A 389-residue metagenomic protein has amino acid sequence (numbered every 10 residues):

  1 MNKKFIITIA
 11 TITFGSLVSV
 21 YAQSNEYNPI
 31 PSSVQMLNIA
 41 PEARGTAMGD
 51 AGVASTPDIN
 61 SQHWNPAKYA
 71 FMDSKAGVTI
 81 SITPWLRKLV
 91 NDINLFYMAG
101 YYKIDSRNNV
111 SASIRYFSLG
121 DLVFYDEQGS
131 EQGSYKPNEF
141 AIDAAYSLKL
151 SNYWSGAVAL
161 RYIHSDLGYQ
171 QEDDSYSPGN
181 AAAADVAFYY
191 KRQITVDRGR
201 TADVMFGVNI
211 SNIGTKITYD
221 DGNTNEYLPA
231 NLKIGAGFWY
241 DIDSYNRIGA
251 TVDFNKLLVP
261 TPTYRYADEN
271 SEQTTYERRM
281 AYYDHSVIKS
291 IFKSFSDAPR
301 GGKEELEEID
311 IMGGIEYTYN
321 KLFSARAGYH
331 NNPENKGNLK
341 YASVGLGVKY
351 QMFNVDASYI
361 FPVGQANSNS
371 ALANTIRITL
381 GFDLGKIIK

Functional and structural regions predicted by a protein language model:
M1-I7: Bacterial N-terminal signal peptides that target proteins for export
I7-T8, N320: Short amphipathic alpha-helical "recognition" segments used for binding
T8-S16: Bacterial N-terminal signal peptides
L17-A22: Sec/Tat signal peptide C-region and signal peptidase I cleavage site
Q23-K389: Subset of outer-membrane beta-barrel
